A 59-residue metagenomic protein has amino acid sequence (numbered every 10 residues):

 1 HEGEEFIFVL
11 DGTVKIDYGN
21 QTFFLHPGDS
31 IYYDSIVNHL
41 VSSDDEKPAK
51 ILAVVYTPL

Functional and structural regions predicted by a protein language model:
H1-I16: Short, conserved beta-strand element in jelly-roll/cupin
F6, T22-F23, S43: Short secondary-structure boundary/capping segments
G19-D34: Short acidic-glycine-tyrosine-enriched beta hairpin
H26, S35-L59: Ligand-binding loop in jelly-roll beta-barrel domains
